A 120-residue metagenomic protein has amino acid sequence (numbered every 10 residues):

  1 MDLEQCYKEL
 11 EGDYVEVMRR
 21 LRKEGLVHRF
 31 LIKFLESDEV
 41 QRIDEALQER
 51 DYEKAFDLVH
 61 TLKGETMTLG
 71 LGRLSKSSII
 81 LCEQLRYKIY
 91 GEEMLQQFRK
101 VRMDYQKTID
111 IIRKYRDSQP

Functional and structural regions predicted by a protein language model:
M1-D57, T61-P120: Two-component system phosphorelay core
